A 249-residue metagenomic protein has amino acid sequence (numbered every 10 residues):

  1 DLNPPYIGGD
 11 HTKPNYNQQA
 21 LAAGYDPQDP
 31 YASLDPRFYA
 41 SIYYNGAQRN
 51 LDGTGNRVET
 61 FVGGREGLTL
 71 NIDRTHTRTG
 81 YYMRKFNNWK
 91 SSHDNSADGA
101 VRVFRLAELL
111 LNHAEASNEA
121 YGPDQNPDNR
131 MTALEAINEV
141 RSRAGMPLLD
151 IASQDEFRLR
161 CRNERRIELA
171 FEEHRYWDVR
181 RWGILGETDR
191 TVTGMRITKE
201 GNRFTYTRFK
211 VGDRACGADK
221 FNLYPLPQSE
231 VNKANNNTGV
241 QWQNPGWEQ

Functional and structural regions predicted by a protein language model:
D1-G8, S96-V103, R141, I151-Q249: Long, intrinsically disordered, low-complexity segments
L2-L21: Surface-exposed intrinsically disordered loops and tails
Y16-L106: Flexible, polar/acidic helix-loop-strand segments at domain edges
L106, H113-E115, A120: Structural register within alpha-helical repeat arrays
G122-D128: Short coil/turn and helix-start
A144-P147: Alpha-helical junction/boundary sensor with strong preference for TPR arrays
